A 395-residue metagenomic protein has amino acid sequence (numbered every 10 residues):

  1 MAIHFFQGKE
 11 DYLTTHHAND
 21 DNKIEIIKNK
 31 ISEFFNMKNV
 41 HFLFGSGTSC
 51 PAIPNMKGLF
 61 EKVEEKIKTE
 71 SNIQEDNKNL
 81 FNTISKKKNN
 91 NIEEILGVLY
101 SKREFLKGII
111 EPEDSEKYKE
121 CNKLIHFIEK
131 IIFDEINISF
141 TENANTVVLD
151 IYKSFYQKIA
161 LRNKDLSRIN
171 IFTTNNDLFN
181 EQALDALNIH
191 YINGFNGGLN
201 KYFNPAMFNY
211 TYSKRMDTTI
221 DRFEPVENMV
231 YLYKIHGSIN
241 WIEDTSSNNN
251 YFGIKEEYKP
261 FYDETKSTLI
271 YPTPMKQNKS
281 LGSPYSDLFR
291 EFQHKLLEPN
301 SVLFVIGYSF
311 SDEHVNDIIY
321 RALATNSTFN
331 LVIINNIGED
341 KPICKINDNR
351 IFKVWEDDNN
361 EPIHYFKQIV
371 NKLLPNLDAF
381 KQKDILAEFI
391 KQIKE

Functional and structural regions predicted by a protein language model:
M1-F42, R222, N278-S280, P284-S286 (+1 more regions): SIR2/sirtuin-family catalytic core signature
M1-L184: Gly/serine-rich nucleotide phosphate-binding loop at the start of the catalytic core of nucleotide/ADP-ribose-handling
S46, T174, G237, Y308 (+1 more regions): Cofactor-binding loop segments of dinucleotide-utilizing enzymes, especially the Rossmann-like FAD- and NAD(P)+-binding
P51-K57, N180-D185, T245-S246, E313-I319 (+1 more regions): A short acidic (Asp/Glu
N55-V63, D185-N193, N250, I319-R321 (+1 more regions): Short secondary-structure boundary/capping segments
K62-S71, L187-N200, G307: A short alpha->loop->secondary-structure connector
T83-E116, N122, R162-S267: Extended, H/D-rich, highly charged conserved domains that either
D244, N248-E298: Acidic, metal/cofactor-coordinating or nucleic-acid-engaging core segments within structured domains
